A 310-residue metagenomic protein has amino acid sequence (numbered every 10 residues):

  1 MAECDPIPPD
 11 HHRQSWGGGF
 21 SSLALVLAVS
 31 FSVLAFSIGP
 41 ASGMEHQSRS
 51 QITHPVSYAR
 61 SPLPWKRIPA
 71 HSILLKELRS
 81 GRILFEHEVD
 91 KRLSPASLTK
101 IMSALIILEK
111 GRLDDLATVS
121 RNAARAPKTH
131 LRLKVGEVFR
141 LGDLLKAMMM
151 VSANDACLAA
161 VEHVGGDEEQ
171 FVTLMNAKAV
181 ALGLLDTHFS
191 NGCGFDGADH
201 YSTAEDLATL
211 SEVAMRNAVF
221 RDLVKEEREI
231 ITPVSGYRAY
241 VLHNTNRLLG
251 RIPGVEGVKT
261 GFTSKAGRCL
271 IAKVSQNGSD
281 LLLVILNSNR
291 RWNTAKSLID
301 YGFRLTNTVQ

Functional and structural regions predicted by a protein language model:
M1-G17: N-terminal secretory signal peptides that target proteins for export/translocation
A2-I7, M44-H71, L141, D167-Q310: Penicillin-recognizing serine hydrolase domain
A24-A35: Bacterial N-terminal signal peptides
I38-L98, L113-D115, V172: Beta-lactamase-like hydrolase cores
F85-I106, L116-A117, V138-A147: Short active-site loop at a secondary-structure junction that contains or immediately precedes the catalytic residue(s)
E109-N122, V219-E226: Short, well-structured active-site flanking segments
T118-H130, G197: Acidic helix-start/capping segments at beta-turn-to-alpha-helix junctions
P127-L158, V241-G257: Conserved catalytic neighborhood of penicillin-recognizing serine enzymes
